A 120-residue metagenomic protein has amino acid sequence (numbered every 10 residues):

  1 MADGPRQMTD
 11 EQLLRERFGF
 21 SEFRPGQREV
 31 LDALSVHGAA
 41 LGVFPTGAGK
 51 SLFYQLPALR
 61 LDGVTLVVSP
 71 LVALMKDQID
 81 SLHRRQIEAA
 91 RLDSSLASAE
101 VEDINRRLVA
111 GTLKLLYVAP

Functional and structural regions predicted by a protein language model:
R6-D10, E100: Alpha-helical structural motif
T9-P25: Dynamic helix-loop-helix/coil hinge segments at AAA+ ATPase domain boundaries and subdomain interfaces
E22-P120: Conserved P-loop/Walker A NTP-binding site and adjacent catalytic elements of P-loop NTPases
